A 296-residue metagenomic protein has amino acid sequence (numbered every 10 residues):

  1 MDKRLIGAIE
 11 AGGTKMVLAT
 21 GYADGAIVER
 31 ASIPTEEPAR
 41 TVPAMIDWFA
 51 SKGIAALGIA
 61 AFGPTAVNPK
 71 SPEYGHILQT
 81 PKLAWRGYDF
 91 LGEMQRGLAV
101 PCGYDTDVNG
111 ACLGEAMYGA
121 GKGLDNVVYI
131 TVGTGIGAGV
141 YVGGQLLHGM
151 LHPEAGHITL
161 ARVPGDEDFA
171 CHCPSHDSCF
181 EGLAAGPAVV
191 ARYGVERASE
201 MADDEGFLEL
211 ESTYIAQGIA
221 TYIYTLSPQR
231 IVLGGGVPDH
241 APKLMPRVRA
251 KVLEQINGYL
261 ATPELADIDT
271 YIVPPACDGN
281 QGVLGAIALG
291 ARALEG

Functional and structural regions predicted by a protein language model:
M1-A56, T65-E73, G92-C102, G114-L124 (+1 more regions): ATP-binding/phosphotransfer module of carbohydrate and carboxylate kinases, centering on a glycine-rich
T14-K15, G110, T134-I136: Conserved A3 ("GATE") glycine/threonine-rich loop of ANL adenylate-forming enzymes
R30-S32, T80, G149: Residue-level detector of high-confidence beta-strand sites
I33-P34, A84, P153: A generic structural motif
A61, V132-T134, G235-G236: Short secondary-structure boundary segments
S71-R86: A charged helix-plus-loop insertion that forms the helical arch/lid used to bind and gate nucleic-acid substrates
C102-G110: General beta-strand structural signal in soluble alpha/beta enzymes
L124-E181: Glycine-rich phosphate-binding loop of actin/hexokinase-like ATP-binding domains
